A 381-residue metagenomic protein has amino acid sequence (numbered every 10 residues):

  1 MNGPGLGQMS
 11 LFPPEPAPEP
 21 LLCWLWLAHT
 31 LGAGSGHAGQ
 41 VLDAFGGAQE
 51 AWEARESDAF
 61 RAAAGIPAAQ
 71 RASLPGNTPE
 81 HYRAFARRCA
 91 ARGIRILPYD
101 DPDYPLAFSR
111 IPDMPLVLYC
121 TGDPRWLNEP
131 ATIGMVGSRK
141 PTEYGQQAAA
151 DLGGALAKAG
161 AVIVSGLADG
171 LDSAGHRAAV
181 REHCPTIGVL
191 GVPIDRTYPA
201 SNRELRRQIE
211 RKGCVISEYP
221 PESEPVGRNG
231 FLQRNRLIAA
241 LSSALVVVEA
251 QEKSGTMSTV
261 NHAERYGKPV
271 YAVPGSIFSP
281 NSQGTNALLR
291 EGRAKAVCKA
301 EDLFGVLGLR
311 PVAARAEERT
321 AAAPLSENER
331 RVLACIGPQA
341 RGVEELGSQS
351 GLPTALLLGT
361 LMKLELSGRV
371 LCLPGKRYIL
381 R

Functional and structural regions predicted by a protein language model:
M1-D103, L288, V343, S367-R369 (+1 more regions): Short, small/acidic-rich helices and loops at N termini and domain boundaries of DNA replication/processing enzymes
N2-P20, A90, P98-R381: Glycine-biased, small-residue-rich flexible motifs in mid-sequence functional cores and linkers
